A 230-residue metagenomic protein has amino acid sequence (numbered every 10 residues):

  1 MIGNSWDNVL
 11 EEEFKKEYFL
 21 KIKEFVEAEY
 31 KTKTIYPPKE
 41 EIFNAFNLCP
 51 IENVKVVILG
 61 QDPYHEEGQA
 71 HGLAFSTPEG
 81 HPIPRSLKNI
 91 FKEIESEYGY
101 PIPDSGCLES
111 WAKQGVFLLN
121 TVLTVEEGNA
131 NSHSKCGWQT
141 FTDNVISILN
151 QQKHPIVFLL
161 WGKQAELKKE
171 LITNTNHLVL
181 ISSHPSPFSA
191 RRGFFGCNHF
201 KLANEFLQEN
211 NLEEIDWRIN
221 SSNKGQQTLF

Functional and structural regions predicted by a protein language model:
G3-W6: Short, contiguous pre-domain boundary segments
N8, E12-L160, Q164-L167, I172 (+4 more regions): A polyanion-binding, active-site-adjacent surface
G193, N198-F230: C-terminal functional extensions of proteins
